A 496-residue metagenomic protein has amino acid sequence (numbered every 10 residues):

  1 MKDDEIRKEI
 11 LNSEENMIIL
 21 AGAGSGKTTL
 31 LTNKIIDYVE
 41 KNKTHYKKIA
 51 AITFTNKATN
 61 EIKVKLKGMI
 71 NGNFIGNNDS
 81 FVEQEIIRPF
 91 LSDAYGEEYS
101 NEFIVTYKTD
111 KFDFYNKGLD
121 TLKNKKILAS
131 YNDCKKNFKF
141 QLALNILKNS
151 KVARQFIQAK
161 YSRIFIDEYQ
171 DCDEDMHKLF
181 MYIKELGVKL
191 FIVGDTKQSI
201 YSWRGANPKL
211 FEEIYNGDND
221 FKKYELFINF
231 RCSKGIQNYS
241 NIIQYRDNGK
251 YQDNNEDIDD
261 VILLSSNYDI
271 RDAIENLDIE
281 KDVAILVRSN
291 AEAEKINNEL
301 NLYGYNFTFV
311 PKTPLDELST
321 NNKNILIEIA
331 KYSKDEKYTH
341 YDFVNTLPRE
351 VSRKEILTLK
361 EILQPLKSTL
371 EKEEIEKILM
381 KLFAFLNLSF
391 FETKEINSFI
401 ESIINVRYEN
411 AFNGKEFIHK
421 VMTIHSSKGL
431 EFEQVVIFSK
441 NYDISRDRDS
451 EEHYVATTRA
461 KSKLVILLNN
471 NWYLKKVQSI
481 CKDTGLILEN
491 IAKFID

Functional and structural regions predicted by a protein language model:
M1-D496: The feature marks helicase ATPase cores and/or their adjacent C-terminal helical subdomains in SF1/SF2/AAA+ helicases
